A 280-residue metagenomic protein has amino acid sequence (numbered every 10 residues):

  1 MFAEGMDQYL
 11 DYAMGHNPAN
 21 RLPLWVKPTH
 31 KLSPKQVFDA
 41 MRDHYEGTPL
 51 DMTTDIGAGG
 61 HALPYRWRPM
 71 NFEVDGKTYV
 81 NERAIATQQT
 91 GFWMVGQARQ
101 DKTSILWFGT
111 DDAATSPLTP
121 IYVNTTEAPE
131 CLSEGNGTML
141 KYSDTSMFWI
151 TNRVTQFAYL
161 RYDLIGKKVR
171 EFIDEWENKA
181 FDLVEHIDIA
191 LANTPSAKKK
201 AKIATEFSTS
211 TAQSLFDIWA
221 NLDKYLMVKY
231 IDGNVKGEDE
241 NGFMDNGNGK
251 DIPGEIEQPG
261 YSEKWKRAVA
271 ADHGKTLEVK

Functional and structural regions predicted by a protein language model:
M1-K280: C-terminus-biased signal that marks the final domain/tail of proteins
